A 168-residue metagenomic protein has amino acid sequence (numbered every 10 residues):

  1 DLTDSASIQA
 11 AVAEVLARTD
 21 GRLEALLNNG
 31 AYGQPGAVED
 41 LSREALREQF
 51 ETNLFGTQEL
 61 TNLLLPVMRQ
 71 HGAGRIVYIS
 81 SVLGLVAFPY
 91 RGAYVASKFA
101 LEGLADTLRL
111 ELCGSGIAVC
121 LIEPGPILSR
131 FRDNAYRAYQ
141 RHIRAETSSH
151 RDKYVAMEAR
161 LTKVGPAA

Functional and structural regions predicted by a protein language model:
D1-A10, R43: The beta1-alpha1 cofactor-binding region of Rossmann-like NAD(H)/NADP(H)-dependent oxidoreductases
N29-Q34: Conserved NAD(P)H cofactor-binding loop of Rossmann-fold oxidoreductase domains
A37-V38, A45-R47: Substrate-binding pocket helix/loop in short-chain dehydrogenase/reductase
T61, S97-A100: Active-site helix of classical SDR
T61-N62, D106: A short, exposed helix-loop element centered on a Lys and neighboring polar residues
S81: Residue(s) in the substrate-gating loop at a strand-loop-helix junction that position the organic substrate next
G114-A168: SDR active-site lid
